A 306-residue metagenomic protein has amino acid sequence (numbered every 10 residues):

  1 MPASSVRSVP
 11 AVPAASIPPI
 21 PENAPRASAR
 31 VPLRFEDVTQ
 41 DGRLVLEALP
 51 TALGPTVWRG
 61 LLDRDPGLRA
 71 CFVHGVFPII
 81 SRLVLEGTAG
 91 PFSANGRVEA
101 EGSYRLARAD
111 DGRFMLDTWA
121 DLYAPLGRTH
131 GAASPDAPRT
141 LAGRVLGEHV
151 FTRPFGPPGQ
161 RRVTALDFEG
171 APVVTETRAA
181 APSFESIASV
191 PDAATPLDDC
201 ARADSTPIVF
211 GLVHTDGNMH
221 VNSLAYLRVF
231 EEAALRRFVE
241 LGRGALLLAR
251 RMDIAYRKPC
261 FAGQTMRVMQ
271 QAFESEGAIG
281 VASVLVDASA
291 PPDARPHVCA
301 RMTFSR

Functional and structural regions predicted by a protein language model:
M1-A48, D110-M115, D121-N218, A278: Non-catalytic linker/capping segments at the edges of enzyme domains
P2-A109, A234, F238, G244 (+1 more regions): Hydrophobic, proline/glycine-rich low-complexity stretches
S81-A133, R250-P292: Hydrophobic beta-sheet segments that form the core/acyl-binding groove of ACP/CoA-dependent acyl-chain-processing
L141-V145, A294-A300: A structural microfeature
H149-V150, F304-R306: A short acidic/small-residue loop/turn micro-motif
A194-V298: Acidic/His-leaning functional-site neighborhoods
